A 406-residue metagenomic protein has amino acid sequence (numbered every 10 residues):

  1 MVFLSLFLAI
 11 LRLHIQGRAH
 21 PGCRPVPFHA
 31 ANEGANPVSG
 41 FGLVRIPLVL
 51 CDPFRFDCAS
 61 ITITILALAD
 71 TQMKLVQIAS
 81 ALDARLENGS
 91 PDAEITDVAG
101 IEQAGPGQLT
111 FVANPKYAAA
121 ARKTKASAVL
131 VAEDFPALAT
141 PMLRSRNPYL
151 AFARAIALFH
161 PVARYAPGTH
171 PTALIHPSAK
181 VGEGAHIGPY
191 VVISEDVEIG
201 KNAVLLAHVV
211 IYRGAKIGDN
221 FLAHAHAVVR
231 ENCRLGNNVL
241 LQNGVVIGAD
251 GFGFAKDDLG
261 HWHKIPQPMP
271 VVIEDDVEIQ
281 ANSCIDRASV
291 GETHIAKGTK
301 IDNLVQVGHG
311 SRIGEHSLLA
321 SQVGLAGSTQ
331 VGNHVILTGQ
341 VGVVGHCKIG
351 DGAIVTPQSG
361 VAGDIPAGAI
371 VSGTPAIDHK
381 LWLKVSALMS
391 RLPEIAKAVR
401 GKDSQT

Functional and structural regions predicted by a protein language model:
M1-R12, L48-V49: Hydrophobic alpha-helical signal peptides and transmembrane signal-/tail-anchor segments that drive secretory-pathway
F3, F7, F28, F41 (+1 more regions): Aromatic (phenylalanine/tyrosine) cluster motif
A9, A19, A30-A31, A35 (+1 more regions): Ala/Thr-enriched low-complexity intrinsically disordered regions
R12, G17, P27, L48 (+2 more regions): Serine/threonine-rich, low-complexity intrinsically disordered segments
A19-H20, V26, A35-N36, F41-G42 (+1 more regions): Intrinsic, low-complexity polybasic segments
A59-T172, G184, C233, N238 (+4 more regions): Terminal amphipathic alpha-helical/low-complexity segments used for targeting or macromolecular assembly
F111, G168-D378: Structural signal for interior beta-strand "rungs" in well-ordered beta-sheet cores of soluble enzyme domains
